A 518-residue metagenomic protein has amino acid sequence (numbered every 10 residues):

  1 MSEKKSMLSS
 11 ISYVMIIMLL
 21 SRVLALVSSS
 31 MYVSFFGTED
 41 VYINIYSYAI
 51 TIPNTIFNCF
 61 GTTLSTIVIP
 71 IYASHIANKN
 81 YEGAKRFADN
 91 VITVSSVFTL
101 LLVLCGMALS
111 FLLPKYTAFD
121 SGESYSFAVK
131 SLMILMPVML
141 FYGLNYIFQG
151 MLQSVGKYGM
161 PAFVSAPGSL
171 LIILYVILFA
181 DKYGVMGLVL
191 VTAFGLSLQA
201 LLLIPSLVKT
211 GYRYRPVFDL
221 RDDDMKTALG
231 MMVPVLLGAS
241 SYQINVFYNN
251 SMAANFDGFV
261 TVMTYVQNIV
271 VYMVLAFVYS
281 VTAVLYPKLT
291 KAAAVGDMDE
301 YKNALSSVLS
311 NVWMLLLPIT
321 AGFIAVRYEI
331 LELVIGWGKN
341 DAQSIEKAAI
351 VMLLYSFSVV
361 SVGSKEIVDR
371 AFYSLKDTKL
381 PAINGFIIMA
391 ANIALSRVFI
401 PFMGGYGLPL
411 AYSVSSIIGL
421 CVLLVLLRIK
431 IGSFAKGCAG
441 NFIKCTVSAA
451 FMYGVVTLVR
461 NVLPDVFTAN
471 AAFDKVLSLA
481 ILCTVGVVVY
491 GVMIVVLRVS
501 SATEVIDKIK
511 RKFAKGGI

Functional and structural regions predicted by a protein language model:
M1-M7, I11, I204-Y242, D299 (+2 more regions): Interhelical loop/hinge segments that connect adjacent transmembrane helices in multipass membrane
S9-V33, G195, Q199, L203-S206 (+5 more regions): Transmembrane helical elements of multi-pass membrane transporters/channels
M15-I16, P137, F148-I177, F357 (+3 more regions): Alpha-helical transmembrane segments of multi-pass membrane transporters/permeases
T62-N78, Y279-D297, V368-D369: Helix-loop junctions and terminal segments of transmembrane helices in multi-pass membrane transport/translocation
V103-G122, A321-D341, L458-V462: Short membrane-interface helical motifs at transmembrane helix boundaries in multi-pass membrane transporters
A108, S121-F148, D341-V368: Alpha-helical transmembrane segments of multi-pass membrane proteins
V164-L174, Y183-K209, I387-I388, G405-L426: Hydrophobic alpha-helical transmembrane segments
L458-I518: Membrane-proximal transmembrane or re-entrant/amphipathic helices at the cytosolic face
